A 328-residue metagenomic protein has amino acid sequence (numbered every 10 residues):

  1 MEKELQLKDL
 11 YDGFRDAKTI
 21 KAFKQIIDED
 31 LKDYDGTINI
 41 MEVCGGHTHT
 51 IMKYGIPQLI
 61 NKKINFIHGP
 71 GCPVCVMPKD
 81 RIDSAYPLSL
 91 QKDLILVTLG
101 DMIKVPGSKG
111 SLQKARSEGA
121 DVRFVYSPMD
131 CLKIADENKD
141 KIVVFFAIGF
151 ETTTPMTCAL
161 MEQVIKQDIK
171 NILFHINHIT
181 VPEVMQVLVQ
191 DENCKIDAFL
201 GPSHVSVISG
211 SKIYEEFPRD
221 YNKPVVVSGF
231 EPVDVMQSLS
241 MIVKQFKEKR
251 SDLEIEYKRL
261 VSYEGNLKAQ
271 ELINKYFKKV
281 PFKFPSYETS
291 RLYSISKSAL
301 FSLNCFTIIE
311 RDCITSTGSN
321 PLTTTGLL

Functional and structural regions predicted by a protein language model:
E2-D140, T154, C158, E162-Q167 (+6 more regions): Metallocofactor- and cofactor-centric catalytic cores in central/energy metabolism, strongly enriched
V125, F146-A147, S228-G229: Active-site-adjacent beta-strand anchor residues
N171: Glycine- and acidic-residue-rich phosphate-binding/metal-coordinating active-site segment common to enzymes that handle
H175, C194-K258, Y263: A conserved active-site cap/scaffold subdomain adjacent to cofactor or substrate pockets
I179: Conserved PLP phosphate-binding loop immediately N-terminal to the Schiff-base lysine helix in PLP-dependent enzymes
M236-L327: Internal helical hairpin/lid segments
